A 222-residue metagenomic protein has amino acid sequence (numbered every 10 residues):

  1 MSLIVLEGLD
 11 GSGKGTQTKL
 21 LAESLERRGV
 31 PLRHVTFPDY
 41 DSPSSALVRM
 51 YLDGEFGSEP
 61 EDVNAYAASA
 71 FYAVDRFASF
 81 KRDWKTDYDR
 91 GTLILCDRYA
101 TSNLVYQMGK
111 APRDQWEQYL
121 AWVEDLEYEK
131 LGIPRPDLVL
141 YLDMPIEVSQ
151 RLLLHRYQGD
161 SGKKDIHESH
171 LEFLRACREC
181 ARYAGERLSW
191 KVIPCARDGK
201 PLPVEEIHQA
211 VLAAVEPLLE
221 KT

Functional and structural regions predicted by a protein language model:
L3: Walker A (P-loop) ATP-phosphate-binding motif of ABC ATPase nucleotide-binding domains
L6: Hydrophobic anchor at the beta1->P-loop junction of P-loop NTPases
L9: P-loop (Walker A) phosphate-binding loop of NTP-binding proteins
K14: Conserved lysine of the Walker
Q17: Hydrophobic positions on the alpha1 helix immediately C-terminal to the Walker A/P-loop
A22, E147-T222: NTP-dependent small-molecule kinase module
R28-L131: ATP-dependent small-molecule kinase phosphotransfer cores that center on conserved nucleotide phosphate-binding segments
T101-E179: A glycine- and Lys/Arg-enriched "phosphate-lid" helix/loop adjacent to the NTP-binding pocket of small-molecule kinases
